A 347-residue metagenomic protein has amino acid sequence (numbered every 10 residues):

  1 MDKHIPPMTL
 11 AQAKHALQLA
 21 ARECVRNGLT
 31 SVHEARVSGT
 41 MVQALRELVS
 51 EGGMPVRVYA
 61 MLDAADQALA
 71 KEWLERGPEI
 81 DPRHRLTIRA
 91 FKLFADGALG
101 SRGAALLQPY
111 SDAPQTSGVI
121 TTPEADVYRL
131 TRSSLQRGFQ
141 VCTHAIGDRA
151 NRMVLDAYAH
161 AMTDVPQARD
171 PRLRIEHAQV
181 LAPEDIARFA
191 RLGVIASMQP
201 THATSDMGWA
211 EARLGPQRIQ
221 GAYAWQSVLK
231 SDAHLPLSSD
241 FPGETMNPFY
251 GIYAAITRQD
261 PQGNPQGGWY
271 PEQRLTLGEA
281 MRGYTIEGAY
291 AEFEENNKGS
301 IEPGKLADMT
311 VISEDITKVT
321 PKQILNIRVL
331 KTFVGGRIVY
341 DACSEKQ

Functional and structural regions predicted by a protein language model:
M1-L74, R89, L93-A150, T163 (+7 more regions): Divalent metal-binding segments
H15, T131-C142, I146-L173, H177-A178 (+5 more regions): His/Asp/Glu-enriched, well-ordered alpha-helical/loop segment that forms or immediately abuts the divalent-metal
V49-G52, R76-L86, V165, F189-G193: Acidic (Asp/Glu)-rich catalytic clusters
V56, L86-R89, Y250, A307: Change "...and in nucleic-acid phosphodiester-cleaving endonucleases..." to "...and in nucleic-acid processing enzymes
